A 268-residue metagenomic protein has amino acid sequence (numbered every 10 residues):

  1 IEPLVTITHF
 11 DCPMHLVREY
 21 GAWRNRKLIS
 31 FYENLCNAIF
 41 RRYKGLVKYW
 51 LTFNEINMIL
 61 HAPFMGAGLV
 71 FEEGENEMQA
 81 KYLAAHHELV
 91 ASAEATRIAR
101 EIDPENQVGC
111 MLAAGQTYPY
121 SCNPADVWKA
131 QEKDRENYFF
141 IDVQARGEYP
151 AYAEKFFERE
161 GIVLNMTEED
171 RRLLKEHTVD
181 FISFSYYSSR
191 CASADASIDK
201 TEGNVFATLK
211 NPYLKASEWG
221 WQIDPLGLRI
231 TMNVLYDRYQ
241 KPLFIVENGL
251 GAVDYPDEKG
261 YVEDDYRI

Functional and structural regions predicted by a protein language model:
E2-I268: Active-site region of glycoside hydrolase catalytic domains
